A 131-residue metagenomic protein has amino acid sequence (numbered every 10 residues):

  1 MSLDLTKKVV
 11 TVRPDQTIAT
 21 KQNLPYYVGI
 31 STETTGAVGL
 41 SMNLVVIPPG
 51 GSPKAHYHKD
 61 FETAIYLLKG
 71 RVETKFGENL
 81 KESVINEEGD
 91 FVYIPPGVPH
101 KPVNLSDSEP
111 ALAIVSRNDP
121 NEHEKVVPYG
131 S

Functional and structural regions predicted by a protein language model:
M1-G39, K54, V126-S131: A short, N-terminal "cap"/entry segment at the start of jelly-roll beta-barrel domains of the cupin/DSBH fold
Y26-V28, M42-V46, A64, S83 (+2 more regions): Conserved hydrophobic/aromatic beta-strand scaffold that supports enzyme active sites
T34-V38, P48-G51, K69-E73, D119-E122: Short, charged/polar surface micro-motifs in flexible loops or helix N-caps
N43-K59: Conserved short histidine dyad/triad with adjacent acidic residue
L44, Y57, F76-E78, N104 (+1 more regions): Residue-level recognition of conserved beta-strand positions in structured domain cores
S52, F61-E88: A short beta-strand-loop-beta hairpin characteristic of the jelly-roll/cupin
K54-H56, T74-K75, S83, I94 (+1 more regions): Short beta-strand His + acidic residue motifs that chelate non-heme Fe in jelly-roll/DSBH and cupin folds
E87-E88, P96-E122: Ligand-binding loop in jelly-roll beta-barrel domains
